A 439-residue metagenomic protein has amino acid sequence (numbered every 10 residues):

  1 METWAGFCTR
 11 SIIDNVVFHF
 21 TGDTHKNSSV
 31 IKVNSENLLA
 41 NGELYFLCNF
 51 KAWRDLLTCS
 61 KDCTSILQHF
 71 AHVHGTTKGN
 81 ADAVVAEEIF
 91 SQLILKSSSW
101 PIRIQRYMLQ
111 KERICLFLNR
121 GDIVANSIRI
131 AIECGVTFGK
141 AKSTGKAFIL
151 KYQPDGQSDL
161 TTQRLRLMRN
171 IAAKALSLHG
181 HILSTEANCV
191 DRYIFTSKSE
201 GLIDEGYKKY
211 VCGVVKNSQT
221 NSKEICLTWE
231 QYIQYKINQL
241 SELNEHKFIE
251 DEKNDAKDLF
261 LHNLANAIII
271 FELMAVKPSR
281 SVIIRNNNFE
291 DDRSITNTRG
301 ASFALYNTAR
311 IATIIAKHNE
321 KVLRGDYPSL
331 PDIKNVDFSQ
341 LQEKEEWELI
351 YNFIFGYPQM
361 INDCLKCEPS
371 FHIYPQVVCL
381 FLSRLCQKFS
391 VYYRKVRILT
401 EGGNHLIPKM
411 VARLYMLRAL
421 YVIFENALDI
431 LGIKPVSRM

Functional and structural regions predicted by a protein language model:
M1-M439: Non-catalytic interaction-recognition regions
